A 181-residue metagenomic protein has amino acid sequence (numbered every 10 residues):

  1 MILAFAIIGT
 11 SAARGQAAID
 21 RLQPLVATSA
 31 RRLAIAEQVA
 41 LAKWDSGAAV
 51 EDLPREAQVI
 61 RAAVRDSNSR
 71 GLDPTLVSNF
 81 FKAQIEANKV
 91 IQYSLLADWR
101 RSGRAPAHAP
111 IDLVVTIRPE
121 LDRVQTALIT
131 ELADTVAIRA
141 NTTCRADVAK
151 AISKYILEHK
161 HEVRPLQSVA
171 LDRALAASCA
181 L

Functional and structural regions predicted by a protein language model:
M1-G9: Bacterial N-terminal signal peptides
G9-A17: C-terminal region of N-terminal signal peptides and the immediate post-cleavage residues of exported proteins
Q16-P54: Immediate post-signal-peptide N-terminus of mature secreted/exported proteins
R21-P24, R31, I35, R55-V59 (+4 more regions): Stable alpha-helical elements in mature extracytoplasmic
A40, R61-N68: Amphipathic alpha-helical segments within well-ordered protein domains
S69-A107: Mid-length scaffold segments of soluble, non-membrane domains
R100-A140: Extended amphipathic alpha-helical interaction segments
D134-L181: Glycine-rich, aromatic-bearing surface loops/beta-hairpins
